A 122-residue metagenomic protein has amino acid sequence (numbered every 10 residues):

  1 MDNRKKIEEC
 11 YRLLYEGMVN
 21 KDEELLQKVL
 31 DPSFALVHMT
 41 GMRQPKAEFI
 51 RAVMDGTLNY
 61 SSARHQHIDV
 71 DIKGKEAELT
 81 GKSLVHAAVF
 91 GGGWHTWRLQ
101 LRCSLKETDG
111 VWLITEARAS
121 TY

Functional and structural regions predicted by a protein language model:
M1-K5: Basic/polar N-terminal segments that are highly enriched at the extreme N-terminus, encompassing both cleavable
K6-E8, R12-N20, E24-K28, A35-Y122: A beta-strand edge to alpha-helix "cap/lid" segment located at domain peripheries
